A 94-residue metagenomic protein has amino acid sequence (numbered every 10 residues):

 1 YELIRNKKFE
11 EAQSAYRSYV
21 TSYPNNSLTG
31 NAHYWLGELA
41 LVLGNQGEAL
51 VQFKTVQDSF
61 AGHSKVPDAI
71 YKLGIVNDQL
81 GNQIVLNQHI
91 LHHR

Functional and structural regions predicted by a protein language model:
Y1-N25: Alpha-helical segment of the N-proximal tetratricopeptide repeat
S22-L28, D58-V66, L80, H93-R94: Short solvent-exposed coil/turn linkers within tandem alpha-helical repeat scaffolds
